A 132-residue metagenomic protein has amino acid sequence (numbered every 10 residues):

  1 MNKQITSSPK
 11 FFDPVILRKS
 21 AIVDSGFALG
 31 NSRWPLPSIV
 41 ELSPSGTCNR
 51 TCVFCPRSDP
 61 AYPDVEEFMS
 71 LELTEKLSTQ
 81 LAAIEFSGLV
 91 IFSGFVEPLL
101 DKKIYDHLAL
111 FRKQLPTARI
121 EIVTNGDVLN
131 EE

Functional and structural regions predicted by a protein language model:
N2-E132: Conserved alpha-helical substructure of the radical SAM core
